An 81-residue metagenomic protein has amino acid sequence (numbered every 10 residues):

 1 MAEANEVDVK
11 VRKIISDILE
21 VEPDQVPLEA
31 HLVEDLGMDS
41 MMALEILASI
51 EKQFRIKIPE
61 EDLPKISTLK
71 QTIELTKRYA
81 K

Functional and structural regions predicted by a protein language model:
A2-M38, L47, K52-K81: Phosphopantetheine-dependent thiolation modules in NRPS/PKS and related acyl-activating systems
M42: Two-component histidine kinase catalytic core, primarily the HATPase_c
